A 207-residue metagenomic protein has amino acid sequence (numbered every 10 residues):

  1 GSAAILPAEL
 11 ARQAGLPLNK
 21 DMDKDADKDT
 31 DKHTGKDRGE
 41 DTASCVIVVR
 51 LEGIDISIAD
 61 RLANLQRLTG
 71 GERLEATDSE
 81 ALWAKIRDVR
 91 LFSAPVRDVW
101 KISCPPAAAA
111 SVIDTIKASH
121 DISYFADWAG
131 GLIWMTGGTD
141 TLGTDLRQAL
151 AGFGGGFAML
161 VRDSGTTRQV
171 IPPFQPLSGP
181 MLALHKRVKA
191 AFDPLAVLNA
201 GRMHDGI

Functional and structural regions predicted by a protein language model:
G1-V96: C-terminal substrate-binding/cap subdomain adjacent to the FAD-binding core in PCMH-type and related FAD-linked
E72-I207: Conserved glycine-rich FAD pyrophosphate-binding loop
